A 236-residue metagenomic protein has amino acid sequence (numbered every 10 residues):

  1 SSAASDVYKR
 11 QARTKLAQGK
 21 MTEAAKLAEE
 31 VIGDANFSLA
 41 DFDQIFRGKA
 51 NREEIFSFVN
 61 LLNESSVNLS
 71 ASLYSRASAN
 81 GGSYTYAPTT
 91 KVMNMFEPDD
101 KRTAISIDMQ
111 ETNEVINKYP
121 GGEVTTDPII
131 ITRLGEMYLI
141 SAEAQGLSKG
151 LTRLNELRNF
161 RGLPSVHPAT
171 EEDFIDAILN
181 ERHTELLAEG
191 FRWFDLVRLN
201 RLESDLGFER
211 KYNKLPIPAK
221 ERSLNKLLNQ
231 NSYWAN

Functional and structural regions predicted by a protein language model:
S1-L73, N80-S83, N94-N236: Acidic/polar-rich alpha-helix caps and helix-coil junctions
P88-T89: Low-complexity, Gly/Ser/Thr/Pro-rich intrinsically disordered linker/tail segments
